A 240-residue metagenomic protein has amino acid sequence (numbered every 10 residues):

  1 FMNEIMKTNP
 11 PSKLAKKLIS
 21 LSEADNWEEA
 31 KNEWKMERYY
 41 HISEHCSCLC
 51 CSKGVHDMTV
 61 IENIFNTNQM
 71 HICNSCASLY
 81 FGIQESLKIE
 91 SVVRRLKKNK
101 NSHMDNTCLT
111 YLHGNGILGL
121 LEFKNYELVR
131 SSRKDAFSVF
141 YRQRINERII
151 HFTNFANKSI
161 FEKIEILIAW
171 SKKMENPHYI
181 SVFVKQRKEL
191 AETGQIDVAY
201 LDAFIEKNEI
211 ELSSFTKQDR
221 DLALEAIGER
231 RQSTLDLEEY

Functional and structural regions predicted by a protein language model:
F1-M58, I64-N68, A77-Y240: Charged, low-complexity intrinsically disordered segments and flexible loops
I72-C73: Zinc-coordinating Cys/His ligand positions in small cysteine/histidine-rich zinc-finger domains
